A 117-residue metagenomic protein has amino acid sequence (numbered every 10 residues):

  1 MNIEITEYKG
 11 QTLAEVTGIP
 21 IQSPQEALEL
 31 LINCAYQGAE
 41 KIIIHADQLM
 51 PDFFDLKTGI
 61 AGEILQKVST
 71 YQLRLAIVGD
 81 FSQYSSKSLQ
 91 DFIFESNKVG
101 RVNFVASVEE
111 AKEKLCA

Functional and structural regions predicted by a protein language model:
N2-A117: Amphipathic, Lys/Arg-enriched alpha-helical "gate/interface" segment within cytosolic domains that mediates
